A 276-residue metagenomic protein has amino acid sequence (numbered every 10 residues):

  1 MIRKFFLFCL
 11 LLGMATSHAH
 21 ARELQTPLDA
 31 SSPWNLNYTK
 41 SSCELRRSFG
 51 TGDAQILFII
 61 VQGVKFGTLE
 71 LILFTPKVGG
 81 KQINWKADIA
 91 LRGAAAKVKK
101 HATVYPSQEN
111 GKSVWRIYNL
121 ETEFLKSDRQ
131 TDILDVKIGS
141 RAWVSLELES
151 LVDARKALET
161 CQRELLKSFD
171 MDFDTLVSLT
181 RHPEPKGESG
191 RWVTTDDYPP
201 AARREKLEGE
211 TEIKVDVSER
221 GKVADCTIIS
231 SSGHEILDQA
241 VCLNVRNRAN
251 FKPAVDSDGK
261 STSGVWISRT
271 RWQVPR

Functional and structural regions predicted by a protein language model:
K4-M14: Sec-dependent N-terminal signal peptides
T16-A21: Sec/Tat signal peptide C-region and signal peptidase I cleavage site
R22-K81: An ectodomain-focused feature that recognizes extracytoplasmic/extracellular
L45, V177-D216, A240-R276: Short proline/glycine- and basic residue-enriched helix-capping loop/turn segments at helix->loop/beta transitions
I72-K99: Extended low-complexity, serine/threonine- and proline-enriched intrinsically disordered segments
A94-W192: Internal interaction segment
P200-A201, S230-I236: A short acidic/small-residue loop/turn micro-motif
